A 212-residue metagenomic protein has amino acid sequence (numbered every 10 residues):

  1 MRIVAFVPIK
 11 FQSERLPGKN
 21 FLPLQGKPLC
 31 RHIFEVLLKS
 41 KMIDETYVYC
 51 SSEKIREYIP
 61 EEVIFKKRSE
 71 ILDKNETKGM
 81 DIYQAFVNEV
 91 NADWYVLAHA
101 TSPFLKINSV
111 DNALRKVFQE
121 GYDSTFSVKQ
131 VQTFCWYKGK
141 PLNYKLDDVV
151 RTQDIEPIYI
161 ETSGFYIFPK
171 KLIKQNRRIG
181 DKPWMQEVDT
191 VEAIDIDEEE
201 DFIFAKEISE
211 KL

Functional and structural regions predicted by a protein language model:
M1-P17: N-terminal nucleotide-binding beta1-loop-alpha1 segment
R2-V7, C30, E45-V48: Hydrophobic targeting segments
L29-T46, E57-Y58: A short, N-terminal amphipathic alpha-helix
I43, A92, G121-Y122: Short, high-confidence coil segments that cap the C-terminus of an alpha-helix and link into the following beta-strand
Y47, E53-V96, L105-N112: Short phosphate-binding loop-to-helix
E76, D81-I82, P103-E192: Conserved core of the sugar-phosphate nucleotidyltransferase
A98-A100: Active-site acidic Asp-centered loop
Q186, E192-L212: Hydrophobic helical membrane-anchoring modules
